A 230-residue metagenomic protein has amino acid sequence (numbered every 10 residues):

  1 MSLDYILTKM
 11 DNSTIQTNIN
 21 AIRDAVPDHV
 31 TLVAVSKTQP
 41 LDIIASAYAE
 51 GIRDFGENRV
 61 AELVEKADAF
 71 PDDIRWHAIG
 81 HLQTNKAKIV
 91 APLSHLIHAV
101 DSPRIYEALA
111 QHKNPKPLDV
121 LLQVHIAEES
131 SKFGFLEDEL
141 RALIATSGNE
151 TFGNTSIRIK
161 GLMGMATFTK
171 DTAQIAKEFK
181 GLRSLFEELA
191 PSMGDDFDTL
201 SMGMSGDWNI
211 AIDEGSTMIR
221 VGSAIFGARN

Functional and structural regions predicted by a protein language model:
Y5-G206, I212-E214: Conserved alpha/beta-domain cores
S216-N230: Gly/Pro- and small hydrophobic-enriched strand-loop and loop-to-helix capping segments that sit at the rims
